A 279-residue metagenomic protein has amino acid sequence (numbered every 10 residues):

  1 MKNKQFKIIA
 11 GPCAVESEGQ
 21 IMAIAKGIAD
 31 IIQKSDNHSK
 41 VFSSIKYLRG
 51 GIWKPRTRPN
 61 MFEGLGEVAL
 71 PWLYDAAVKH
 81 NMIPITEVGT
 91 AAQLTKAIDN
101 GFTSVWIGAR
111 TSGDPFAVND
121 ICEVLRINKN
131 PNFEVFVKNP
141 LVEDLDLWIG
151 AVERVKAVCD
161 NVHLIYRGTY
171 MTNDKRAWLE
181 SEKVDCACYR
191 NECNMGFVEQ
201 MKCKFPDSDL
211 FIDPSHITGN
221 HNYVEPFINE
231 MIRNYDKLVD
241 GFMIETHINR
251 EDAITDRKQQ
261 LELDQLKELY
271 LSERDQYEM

Functional and structural regions predicted by a protein language model:
M1-V15, I52-N60, C203-I212: N-terminal small/glycine-rich loop or linker at the start of catalytic domains across soluble metabolic enzymes
F6-P12, K46-G50, P84-T86, V105-I107 (+4 more regions): Hydrophobic faces of well-ordered beta-strands that scaffold small-molecule active sites in alpha/beta enzyme cores
K7-I24, R58-G64, M82-V88, G108-A109 (+2 more regions): Active-site mouth loops of central-metabolism enzymes
K26-I52: Catalytic domains of carbohydrate-active enzymes, especially glycoside hydrolases
R49-V68, I248-T255: Glycine-rich, proline-tolerant flexible connector loops at the mouths of alpha/beta enzymes
V68, W72-I83: Long, contiguous binding/interaction regions
W72, W106-A117: Acidic, His- and aromatic-enriched active-site or binding-groove loops in soluble protein domains that engage sugars
A117-R250, L261-Q265: Catalytic alpha/beta core domains of metabolic enzymes, predominantly
